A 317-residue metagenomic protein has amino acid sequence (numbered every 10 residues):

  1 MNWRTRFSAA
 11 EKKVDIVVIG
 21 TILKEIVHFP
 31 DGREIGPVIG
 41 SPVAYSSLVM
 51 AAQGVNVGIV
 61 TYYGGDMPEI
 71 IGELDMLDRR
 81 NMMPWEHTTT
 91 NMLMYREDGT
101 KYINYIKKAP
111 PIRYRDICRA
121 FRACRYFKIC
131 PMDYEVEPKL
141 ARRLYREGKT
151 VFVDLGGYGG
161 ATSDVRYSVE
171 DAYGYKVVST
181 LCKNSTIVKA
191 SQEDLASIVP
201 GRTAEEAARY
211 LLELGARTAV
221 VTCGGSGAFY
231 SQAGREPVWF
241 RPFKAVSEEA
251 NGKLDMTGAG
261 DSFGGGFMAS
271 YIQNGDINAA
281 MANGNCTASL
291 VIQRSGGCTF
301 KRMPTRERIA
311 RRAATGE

Functional and structural regions predicted by a protein language model:
M1-P30: Positively charged, low-complexity intrinsically disordered leader regions
N2-K13, G174, A204-E317: Conserved phosphate-binding/catalytic region of the ribokinase-like
E11, F121, S179-C182: A short, aliphatic-rich alpha-helical micro-motif
K13, K24-P37, A52-C130, E135 (+2 more regions): Conserved N-terminal subdomain of the carbohydrate kinase-like
V17, G58-V60, F152, I187 (+1 more regions): A structural signal for isolated positions on well-ordered beta-strands in alpha/beta enzyme cores
S47-N56, S270-Q273: Alpha-helix C-terminal capping segments
L48, N91-M94, G227-S231: Short beta-strand scaffold segments in enzyme catalytic cores
Y126, C130-R209, S226-G227, A233: Conserved beta-alpha-beta core of the PfkB/ribokinase-like small-molecule kinase fold
